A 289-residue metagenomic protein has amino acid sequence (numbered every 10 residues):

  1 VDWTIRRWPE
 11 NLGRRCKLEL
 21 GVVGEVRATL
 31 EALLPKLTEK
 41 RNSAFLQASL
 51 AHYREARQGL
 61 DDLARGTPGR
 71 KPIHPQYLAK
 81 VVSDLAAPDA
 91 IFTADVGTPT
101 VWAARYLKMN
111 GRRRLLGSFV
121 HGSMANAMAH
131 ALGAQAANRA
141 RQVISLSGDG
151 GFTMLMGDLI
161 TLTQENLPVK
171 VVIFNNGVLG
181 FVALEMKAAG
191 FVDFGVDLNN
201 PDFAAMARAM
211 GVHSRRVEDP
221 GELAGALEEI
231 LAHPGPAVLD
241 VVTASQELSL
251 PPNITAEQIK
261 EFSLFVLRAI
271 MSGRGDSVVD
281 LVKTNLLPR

Functional and structural regions predicted by a protein language model:
V1, T93-D95, L146, V172: Short hydrophobic segments within beta-strands
V1-A51, L227, L231: Glycine-rich, acidic loop regions that bind phosphate or pyrophosphate groups
R14-C16, G21-V23, L30-L33, V101-R289: Thiamine diphosphate
E39, D84, P88, A136 (+1 more regions): Secondary-structure boundary motif
F45-S49, D95-V96, V241: Short coil/turn segments at secondary-structure boundaries
S49-Q58, A244-Q246, T255: A short, charged, Gly/Pro-tolerant segment at domain boundaries
R54-A129, A134: Active-site diphosphate/adenylate-binding microenvironment
